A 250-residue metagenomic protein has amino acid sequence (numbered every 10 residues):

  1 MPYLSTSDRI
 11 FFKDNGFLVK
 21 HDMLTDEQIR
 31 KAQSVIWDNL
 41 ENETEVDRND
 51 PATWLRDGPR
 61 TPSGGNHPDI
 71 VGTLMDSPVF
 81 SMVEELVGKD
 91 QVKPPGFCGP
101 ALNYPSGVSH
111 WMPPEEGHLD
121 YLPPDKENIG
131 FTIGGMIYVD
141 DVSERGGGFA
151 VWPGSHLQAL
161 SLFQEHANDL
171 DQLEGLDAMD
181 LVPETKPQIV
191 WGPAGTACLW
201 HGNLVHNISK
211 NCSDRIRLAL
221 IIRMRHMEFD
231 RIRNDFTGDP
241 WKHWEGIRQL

Functional and structural regions predicted by a protein language model:
M1-N15, H21-K126, W241-R248: Non-heme Fe(II)-dependent double-stranded beta-helix
F17-V19, G134-Y138, V151, P187-I189 (+2 more regions): Conserved hydrophobic/aromatic beta-strand scaffold that supports enzyme active sites
N42-T53, A194-L199, N203-L250: Non-heme Fe(II)/2-oxoglutarate
V79, K89, P105-W111, V142-E144 (+3 more regions): Short, charged/polar surface micro-motifs in flexible loops or helix N-caps
M112-D120, D169-T185, D235-D239: Short, surface-exposed loop/helix-turn segments at secondary-structure junctions that function as lids/hinges flanking
M112-P113, G117, E127, R145-V151 (+2 more regions): A short secondary-structure junction signal
P124-E144, W191-A194, R223-H226: Short, conserved beta-strand element in jelly-roll/cupin
V142-V205, F229: Double-stranded beta-helix
